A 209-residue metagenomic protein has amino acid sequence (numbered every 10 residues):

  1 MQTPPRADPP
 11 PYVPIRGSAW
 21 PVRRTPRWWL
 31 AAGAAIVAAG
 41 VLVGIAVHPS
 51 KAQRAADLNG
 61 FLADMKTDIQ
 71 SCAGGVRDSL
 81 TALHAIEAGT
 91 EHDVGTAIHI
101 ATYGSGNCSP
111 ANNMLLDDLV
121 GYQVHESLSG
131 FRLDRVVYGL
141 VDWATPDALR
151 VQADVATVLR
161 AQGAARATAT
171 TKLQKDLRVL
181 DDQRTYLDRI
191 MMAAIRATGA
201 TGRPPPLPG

Functional and structural regions predicted by a protein language model:
M1-P26: Terminal targeting segments of Actinobacterial cell-envelope proteins
Q2-A7, L42, A197-G199: Residue-level detector of alpha-helical transmembrane segments in integral membrane proteins
W20-R23, A46-H48, L133, L207-P208: Short, aromatic- and cysteine-enriched interfacial helices/patches that mediate contacts at lipid membranes
P26-A32: Short, hydrophobic alpha-helical membrane anchors of single-pass surface/secreted proteins
A39-G60: Transmembrane signal-anchor/signal-peptide helices with a preference for the extracytoplasmic
T67-P208: Alpha-helical segments in soluble extracytoplasmic regions
